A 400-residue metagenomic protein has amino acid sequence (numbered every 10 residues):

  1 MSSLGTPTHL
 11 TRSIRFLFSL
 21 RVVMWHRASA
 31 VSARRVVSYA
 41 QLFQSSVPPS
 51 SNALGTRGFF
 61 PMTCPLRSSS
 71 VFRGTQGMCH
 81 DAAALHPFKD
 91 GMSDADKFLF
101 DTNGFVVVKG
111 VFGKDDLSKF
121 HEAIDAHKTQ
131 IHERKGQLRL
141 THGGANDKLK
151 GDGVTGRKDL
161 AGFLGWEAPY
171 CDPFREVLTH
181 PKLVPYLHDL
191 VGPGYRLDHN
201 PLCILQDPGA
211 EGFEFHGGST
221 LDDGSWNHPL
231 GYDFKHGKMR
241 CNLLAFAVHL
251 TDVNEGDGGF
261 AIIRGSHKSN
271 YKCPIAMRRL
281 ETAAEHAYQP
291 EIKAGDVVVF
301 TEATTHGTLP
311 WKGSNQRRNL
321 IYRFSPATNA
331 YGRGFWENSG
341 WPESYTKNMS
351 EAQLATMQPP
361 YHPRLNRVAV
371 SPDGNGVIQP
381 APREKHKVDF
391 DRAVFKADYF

Functional and structural regions predicted by a protein language model:
M1-N103, H132, N375, D389 (+1 more regions): Fe(II)/2-oxoglutarate
T75-T102, K109-H228, Y232: Non-heme Fe(II)-dependent double-stranded beta-helix
H80-L85, Q137-L138, A276-M277, Y288 (+2 more regions): Non-heme Fe(II)/2-oxoglutarate
F98, G231, M239-L309: Double-stranded beta-helix
L149, G217-G231, I275-H286, Q316 (+1 more regions): Short, surface-exposed loop/helix-turn segments at secondary-structure junctions that function as lids/hinges flanking
N200-L202, F246-V248, L320-F324: A structural signal for short, well-ordered beta-strand segments
A210-F213, G258-F260, K272-I275, Y331-W336: Short aromatic-enriched loop/helix-cap "lid" or pocket-rim segments at secondary-structure transitions that line
F213-S219, I263, T305-T308, Y322: Histidine-centered catalytic micro-motifs
